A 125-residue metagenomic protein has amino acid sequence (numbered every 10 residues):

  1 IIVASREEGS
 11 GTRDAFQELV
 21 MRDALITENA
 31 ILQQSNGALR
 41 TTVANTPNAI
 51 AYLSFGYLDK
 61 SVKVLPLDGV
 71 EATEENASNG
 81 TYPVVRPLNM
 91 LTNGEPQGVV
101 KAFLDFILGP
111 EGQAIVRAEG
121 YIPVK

Functional and structural regions predicted by a protein language model:
I1-K125: Exported/periplasmic ABC-transporter solute-binding proteins
